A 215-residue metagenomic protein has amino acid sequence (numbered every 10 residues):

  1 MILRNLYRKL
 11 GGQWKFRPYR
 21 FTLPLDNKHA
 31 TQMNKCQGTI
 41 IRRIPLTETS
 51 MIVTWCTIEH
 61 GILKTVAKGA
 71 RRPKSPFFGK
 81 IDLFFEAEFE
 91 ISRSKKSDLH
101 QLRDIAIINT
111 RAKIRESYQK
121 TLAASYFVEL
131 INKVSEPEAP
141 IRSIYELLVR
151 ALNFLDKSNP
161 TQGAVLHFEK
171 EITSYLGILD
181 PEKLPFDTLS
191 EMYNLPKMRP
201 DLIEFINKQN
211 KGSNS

Functional and structural regions predicted by a protein language model:
L3-R8, R17-R20: Short hydrophobic targeting helices and cationic amphipathic motifs that mediate membrane/organellar targeting
R20-Q32: Short, Lys/Arg-enriched N-terminal segments with co-localized hydrophobic residues within the first ~10-30 amino acids
H29-M51, C56-S215: Non-catalytic alpha-helical scaffolds and adjoining flexible linkers that form interface surfaces for assembly
